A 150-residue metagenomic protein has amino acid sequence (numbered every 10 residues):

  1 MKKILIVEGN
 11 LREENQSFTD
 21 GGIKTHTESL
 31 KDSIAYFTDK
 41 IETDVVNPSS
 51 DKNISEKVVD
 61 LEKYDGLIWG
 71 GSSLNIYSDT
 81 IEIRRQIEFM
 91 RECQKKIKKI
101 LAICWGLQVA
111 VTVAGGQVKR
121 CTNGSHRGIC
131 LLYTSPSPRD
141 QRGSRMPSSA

Functional and structural regions predicted by a protein language model:
M1-E88, E92-K96: N-terminal beta1-alpha1 cap of cysteine-dependent amidohydrolase-like domains
G70, Q141-S144: Conserved residues at the C-terminal ends of beta-strands
G70-L132: Cysteine-nucleophile active-site neighborhood
Y133-D140: Conserved small/polar residues in nucleotide/adenosyl-binding loops
S144-A150: Hydrophobic alpha-helical segments, chiefly the membrane-spanning helices and signal/signal-anchor peptides
